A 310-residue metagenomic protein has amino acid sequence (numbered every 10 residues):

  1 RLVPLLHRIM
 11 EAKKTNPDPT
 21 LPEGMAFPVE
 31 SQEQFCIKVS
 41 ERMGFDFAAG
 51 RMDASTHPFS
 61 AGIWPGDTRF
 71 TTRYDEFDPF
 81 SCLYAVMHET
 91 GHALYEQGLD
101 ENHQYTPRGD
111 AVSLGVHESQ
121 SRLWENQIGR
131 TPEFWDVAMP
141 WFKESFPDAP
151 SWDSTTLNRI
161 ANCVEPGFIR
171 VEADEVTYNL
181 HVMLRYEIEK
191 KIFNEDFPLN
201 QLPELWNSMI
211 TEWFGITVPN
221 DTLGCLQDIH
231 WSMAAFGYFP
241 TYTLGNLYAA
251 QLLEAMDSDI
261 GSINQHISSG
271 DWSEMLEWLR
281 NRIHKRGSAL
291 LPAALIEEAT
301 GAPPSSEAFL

Functional and structural regions predicted by a protein language model:
R1-F80: Contiguous, non-catalytic segments that form substrate-binding/exosite surfaces or channel walls
F27, Y74, D78-S81, R108-G115 (+1 more regions): Alpha-helix capping and helix-loop boundary segments enriched in small/acidic/polar residues
V29-D53, G62-W64, S145-G167, V171-L184 (+1 more regions): All-alpha helical catalytic cores of prenyl diphosphate-utilizing isoprenoid enzymes
A48-A49, N102-T106, R130-P140, L199-N200: Acidic/polar loop patches that form or flank catalytic/metal-binding clefts of enzymes that bind anionic ligands
S81-E101, E118-R122: Active-site recognition of the HExxH zinc-binding catalytic motif
T106-E118, T177, F236-Y242: Active-site metal-coordination segments of metallo-dependent hydrolases
D110-S151: Post-HExxH zinc-binding segment in Zn-dependent metallohydrolases
V182, Y186-L310: C-terminal, non-catalytic "cap/extension" segments appended to globular domains
